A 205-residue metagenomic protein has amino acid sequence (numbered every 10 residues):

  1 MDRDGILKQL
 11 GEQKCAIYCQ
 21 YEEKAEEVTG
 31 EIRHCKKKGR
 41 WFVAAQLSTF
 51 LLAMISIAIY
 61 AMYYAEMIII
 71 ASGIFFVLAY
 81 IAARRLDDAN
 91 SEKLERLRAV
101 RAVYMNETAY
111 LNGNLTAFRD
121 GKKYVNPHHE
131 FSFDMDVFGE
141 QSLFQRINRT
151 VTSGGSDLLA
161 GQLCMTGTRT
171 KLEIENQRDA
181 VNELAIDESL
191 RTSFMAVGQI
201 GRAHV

Functional and structural regions predicted by a protein language model:
M1-V43, L47, A53, Y60-Y63 (+2 more regions): Switch/coupling subdomain of P-loop NTPase systems
